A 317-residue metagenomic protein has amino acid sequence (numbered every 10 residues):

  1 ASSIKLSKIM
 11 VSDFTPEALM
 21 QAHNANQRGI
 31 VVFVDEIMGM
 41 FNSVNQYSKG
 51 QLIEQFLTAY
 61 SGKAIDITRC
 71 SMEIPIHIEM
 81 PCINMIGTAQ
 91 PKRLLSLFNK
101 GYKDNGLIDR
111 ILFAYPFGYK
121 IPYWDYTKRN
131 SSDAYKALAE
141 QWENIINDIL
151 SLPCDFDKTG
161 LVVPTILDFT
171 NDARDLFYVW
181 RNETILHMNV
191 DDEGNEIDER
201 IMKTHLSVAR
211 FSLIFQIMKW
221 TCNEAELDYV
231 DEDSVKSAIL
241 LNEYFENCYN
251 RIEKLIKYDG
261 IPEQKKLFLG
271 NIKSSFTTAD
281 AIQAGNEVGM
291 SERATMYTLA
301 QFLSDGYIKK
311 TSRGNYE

Functional and structural regions predicted by a protein language model:
A1-N84, A89-S96: Conserved ASCE/P-loop NTPase catalytic core
L6-S12, F33, T68-I74, D157-L167 (+2 more regions): Short coil/turn segments at secondary-structure boundaries
D35, Y244-C248, I252, L303-D305 (+1 more regions): C-terminal anchoring/interaction modules
T58, I76-P81, K92, S96-P262: Phosphate-sensing "switch" segment of ASCE/P-loop ATPases
I201-S207, F211, G289-Q301: Short amphipathic alpha-helical interaction segments
K219, L303-R313: A short, conserved structural fragment
G260-S274: Positively charged, polyanion-binding regions of nucleic-acid-associated proteins
I272-N286: Short acidic, hydrophobic short linear motifs in intrinsically disordered regions
